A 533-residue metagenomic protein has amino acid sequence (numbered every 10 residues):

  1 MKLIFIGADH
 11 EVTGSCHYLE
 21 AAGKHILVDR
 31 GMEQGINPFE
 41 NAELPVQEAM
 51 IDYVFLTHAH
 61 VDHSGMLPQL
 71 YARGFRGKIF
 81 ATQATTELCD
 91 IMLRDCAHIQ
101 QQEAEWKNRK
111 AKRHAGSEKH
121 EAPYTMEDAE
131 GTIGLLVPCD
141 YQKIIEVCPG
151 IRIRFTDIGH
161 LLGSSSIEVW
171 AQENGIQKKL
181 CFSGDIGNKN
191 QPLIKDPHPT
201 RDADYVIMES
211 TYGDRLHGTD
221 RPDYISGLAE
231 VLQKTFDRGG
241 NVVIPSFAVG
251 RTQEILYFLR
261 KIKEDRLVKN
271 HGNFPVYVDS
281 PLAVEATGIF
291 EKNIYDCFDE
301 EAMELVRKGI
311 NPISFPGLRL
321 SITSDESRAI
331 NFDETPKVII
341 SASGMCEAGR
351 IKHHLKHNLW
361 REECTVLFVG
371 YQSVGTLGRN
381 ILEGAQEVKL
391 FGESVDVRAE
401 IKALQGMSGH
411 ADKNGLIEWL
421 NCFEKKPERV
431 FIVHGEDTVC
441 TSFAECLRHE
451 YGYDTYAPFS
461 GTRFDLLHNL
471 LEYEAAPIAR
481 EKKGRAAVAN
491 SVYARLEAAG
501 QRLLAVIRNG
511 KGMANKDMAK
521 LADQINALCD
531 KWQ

Functional and structural regions predicted by a protein language model:
M1-F55, H60, S64, Y71-E254 (+1 more regions): His/Asp/Glu-rich metal-coordinating catalytic cores of metallo-dependent phosphodiesterases/hydrolases acting on
Q100-E105, I294-R307, K389, E472-E497: A polyampholytic, Gly/Pro-enriched intrinsically disordered region
I151-F155, I289-C297, I417-E418, L467-A479: Short, surface-exposed amphipathic charged segments that create phosphate/polyanion-binding patches used for binding
L228-L377, V388-K389, E424, V439 (+3 more regions): Hard-cation-handling environments
R350-H353, G409-E424, S442: A short, acidic, amphipathic alpha-helical segment used as a generic capping/interface helix at domain edges
R361, E436-R480: C-terminal, active-site-flanking charged/polar segments
K389-L420: Generic long, charged, amphipathic alpha-helical segments
G461-K520: Charged, amphipathic alpha-helical linkers/stalks
